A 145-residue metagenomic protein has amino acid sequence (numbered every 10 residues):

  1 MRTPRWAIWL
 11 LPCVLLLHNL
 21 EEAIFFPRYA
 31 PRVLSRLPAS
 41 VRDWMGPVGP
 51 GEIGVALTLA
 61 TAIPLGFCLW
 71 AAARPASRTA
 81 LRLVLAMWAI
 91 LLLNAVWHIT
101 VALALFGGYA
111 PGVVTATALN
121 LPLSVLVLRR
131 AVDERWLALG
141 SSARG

Functional and structural regions predicted by a protein language model:
R2-F25: N-terminal signal-anchor transmembrane alpha helix
P4-I8, T79-M87, L139-A143: Membrane-interfacial loop-to-transmembrane alpha-helix junctions, especially the N-terminal start
L16-L20, W88-I99, G145: Aromatic-anchored segments of alpha-helical transmembrane domains
P27-M45: Membrane-interface interhelical connector segments
V41-A62: Interfacial helix-start motif at the membrane-water boundary
A71-P75, V96-L105: Juxtamembrane "helix-exit" motif on the non-cytosolic side of transmembrane helices
L103-A118, A143: Non-cytosolic membrane-interface motifs at loop->transmembrane helix junctions
L121-G145: Terminal transmembrane helical module of multi-pass membrane proteins
